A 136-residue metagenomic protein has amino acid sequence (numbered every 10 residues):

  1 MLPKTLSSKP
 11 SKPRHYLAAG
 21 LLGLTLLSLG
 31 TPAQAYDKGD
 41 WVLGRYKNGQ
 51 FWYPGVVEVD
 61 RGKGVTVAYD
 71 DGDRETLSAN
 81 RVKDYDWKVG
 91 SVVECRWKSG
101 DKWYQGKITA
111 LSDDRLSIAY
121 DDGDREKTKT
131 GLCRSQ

Functional and structural regions predicted by a protein language model:
M1-P13: N-terminal secretory signal peptides that target proteins for export/translocation
A19-S28: Bacterial N-terminal signal peptides
A35-R45, D86-R96: Short coil-to-beta transition motif at edge beta-strands of beta-rich domains
W41-Y53, V57-L77, K98, I108-T128: Basic/aromatic-rich interaction segments and small domains that mediate binding to polyanionic partners
D71-E94, D124-Q136: Intrinsically disordered, low-complexity, charged/polar segments
W87-S112: Short, solvent-exposed interaction modules
